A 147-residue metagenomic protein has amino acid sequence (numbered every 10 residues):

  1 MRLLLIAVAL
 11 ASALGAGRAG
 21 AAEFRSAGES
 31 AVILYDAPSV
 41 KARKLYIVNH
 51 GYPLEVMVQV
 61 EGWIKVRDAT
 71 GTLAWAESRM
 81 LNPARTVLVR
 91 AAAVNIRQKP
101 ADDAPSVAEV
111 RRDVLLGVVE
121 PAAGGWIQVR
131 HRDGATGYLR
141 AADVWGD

Functional and structural regions predicted by a protein language model:
L5-G15: Bacterial N-terminal signal peptides
R18-D36, K44-Y52, M57-P100, P105-A135 (+1 more regions): SH3-family beta-barrel domains
